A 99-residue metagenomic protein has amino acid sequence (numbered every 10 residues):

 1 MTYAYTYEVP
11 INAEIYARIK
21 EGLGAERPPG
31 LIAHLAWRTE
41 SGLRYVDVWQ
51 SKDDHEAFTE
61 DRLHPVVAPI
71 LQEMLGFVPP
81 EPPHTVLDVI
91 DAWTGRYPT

Functional and structural regions predicted by a protein language model:
M1-A68, Q72-T99: Short S/T/G/P-rich N-terminal loop/turn motif that feeds into the first structured element of a domain
